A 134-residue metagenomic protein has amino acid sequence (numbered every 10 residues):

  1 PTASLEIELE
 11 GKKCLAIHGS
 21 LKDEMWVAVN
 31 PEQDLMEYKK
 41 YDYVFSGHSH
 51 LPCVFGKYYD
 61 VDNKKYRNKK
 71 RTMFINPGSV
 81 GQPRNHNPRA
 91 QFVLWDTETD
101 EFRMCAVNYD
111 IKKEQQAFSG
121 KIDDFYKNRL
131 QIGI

Functional and structural regions predicted by a protein language model:
P1-F45, S49, Y58-Y59: Conserved catalytic scaffold of divalent metal-dependent phosphoesterases
S20-D23, S49-L51, S79-Q82, Y109: Short acidic/polar capping segments at secondary-structure boundaries
D60-I134: Acidic, His/Gly-rich catalytic cores of divalent-metal-dependent hydrolytic chemistry
